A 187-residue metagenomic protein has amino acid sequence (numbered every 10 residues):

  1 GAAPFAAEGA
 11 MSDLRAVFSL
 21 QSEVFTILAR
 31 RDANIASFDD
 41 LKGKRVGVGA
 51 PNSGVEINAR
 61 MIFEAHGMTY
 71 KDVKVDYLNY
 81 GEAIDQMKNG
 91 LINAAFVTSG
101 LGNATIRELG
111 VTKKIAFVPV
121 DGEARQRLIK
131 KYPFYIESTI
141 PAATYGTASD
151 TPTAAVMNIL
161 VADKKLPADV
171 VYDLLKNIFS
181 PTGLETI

Functional and structural regions predicted by a protein language model:
G1-G43, G47-A50, F117: Short, glycine-/small- and polar/acidic-enriched structural segments that line small-molecule recognition paths
A2-P4, A33, T69-P167: Pocket-lining segment of extracytoplasmic ligand-binding domains
G9, H66-K71: Short helix-capping segments at alpha-helix termini
L41, M87-K88, L174: Hydrophobic residues within well-ordered alpha-helices
S53-A59: Secondary-structure junction motif
F63: Conserved hydrophobic residues forming the short capping helix/wall of the S-adenosyl-L-methionine
P167-N177: Short amphipathic alpha-helical coupling segments at ligand-binding clamshell hinges and other catalytic/signaling
F179-I187: Periplasmic-binding protein-like
